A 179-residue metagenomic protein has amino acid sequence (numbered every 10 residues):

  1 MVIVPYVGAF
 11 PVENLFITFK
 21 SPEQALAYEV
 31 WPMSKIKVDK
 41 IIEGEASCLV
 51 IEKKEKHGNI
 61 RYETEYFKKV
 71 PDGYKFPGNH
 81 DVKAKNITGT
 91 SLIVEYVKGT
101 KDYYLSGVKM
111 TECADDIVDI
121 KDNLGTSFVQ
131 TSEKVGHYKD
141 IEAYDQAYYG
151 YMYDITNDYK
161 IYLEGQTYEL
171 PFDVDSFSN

Functional and structural regions predicted by a protein language model:
V4-E65, K69-P71, K75-D81, K85-N86 (+1 more regions): N-terminal export/targeting and maturation segments
A27, E55-Y66, K85, E112-V118 (+2 more regions): Short, surface-exposed beta-strand/loop "edge" segments at domain boundaries and coil↔beta transitions
I41-E45, V70-P71, V97-K101, I141-D145: Short, ordered beta-strand-loop transition motifs
G44-C48, D102-Y103, Y148, D158: A generic structural signal for beta-strand entry/edge sites
K69-P71, K75-V135: Mature extracytoplasmic domains of secretory-pathway proteins
A114-N179: Ser/Thr-rich low-complexity repeats and stalk/linker segments
